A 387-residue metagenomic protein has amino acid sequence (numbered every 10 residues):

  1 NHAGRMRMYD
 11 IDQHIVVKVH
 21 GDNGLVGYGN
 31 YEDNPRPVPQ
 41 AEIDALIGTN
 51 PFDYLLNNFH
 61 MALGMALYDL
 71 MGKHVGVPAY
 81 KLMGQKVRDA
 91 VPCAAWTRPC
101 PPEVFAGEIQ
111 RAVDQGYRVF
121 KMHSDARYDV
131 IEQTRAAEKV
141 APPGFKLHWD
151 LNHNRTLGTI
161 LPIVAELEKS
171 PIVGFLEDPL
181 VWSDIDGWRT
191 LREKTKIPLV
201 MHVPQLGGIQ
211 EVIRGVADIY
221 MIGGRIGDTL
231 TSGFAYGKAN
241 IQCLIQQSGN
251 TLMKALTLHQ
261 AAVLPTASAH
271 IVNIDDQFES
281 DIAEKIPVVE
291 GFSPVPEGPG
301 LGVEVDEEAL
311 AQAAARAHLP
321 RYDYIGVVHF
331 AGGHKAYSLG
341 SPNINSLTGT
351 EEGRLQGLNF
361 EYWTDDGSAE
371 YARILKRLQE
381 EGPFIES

Functional and structural regions predicted by a protein language model:
N1-Q13: Short, Gly/Pro- and small/polar-rich lid/capping loops
A3-G4, K18-P78, H334, S338-N345 (+2 more regions): Metal- or metallocofactor-binding catalytic centers and their adjacent structured scaffolds across diverse enzyme
I15-G21, I286-V288: Short beta-strand elements
G24, L63, G76, F120 (+4 more regions): Conserved, mostly hydrophobic/aromatic
D44, I172, S183-E307, A314 (+2 more regions): Shared catalytic-loop signature of beta/alpha-barrel
G72-K73, V77-A90, S293: N-terminal amphipathic alpha-helix/helix-capping segment at the start of soluble metabolic enzymes
G84, R88-T195: Metal-dependent enolase-superfamily TIM-barrel catalytic cores that perform enediolate-based chemistry
I282-S387: C-terminal extensions of enzymes
